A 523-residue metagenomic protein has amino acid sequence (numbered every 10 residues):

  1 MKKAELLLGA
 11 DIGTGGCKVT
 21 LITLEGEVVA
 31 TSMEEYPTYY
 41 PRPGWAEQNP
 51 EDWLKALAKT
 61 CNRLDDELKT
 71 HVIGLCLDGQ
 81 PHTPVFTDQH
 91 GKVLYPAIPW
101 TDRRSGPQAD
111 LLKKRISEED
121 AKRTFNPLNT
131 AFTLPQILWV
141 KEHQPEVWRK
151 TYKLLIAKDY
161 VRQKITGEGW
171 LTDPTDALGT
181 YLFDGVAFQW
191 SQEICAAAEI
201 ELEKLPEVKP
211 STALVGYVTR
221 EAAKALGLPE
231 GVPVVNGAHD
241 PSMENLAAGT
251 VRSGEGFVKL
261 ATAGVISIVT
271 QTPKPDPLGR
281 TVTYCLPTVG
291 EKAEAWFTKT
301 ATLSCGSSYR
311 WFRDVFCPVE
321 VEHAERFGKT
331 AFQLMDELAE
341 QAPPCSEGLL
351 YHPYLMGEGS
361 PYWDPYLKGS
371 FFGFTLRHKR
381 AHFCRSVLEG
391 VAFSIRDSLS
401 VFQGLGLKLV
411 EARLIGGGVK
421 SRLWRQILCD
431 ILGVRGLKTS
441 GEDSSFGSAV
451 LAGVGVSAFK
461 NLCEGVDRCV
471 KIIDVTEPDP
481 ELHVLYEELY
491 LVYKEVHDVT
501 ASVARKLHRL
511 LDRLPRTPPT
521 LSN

Functional and structural regions predicted by a protein language model:
M1-P96, K150, A223-K224, L228-N236 (+5 more regions): N-terminal glycine/serine-rich phosphate-binding loop of ATP-dependent small-molecule kinases, especially carbohydrate
K2, L8-G9, K113-P127, F132-W170 (+3 more regions): Active-site core segments that coordinate phosphate-bearing ligands/cofactors across diverse enzyme families
G26, N49, L75, D102 (+3 more regions): Residue-level signal for inorganic ion chemistry
G26, Y95-T124: Glycine/GP-enriched mid-protein hinge/lid loop-to-helix segment characteristic of carbohydrate kinases
E35, W100, R280-T281: A generic structural motif
N62, D66-W100, F125-T133, R162-D184 (+2 more regions): Short beta-strand-loop/turn "lid" adjacent to the catalytic site in phosphate-handling enzymes
P206-L214, E325-F332: Short linear loop/turn motifs
